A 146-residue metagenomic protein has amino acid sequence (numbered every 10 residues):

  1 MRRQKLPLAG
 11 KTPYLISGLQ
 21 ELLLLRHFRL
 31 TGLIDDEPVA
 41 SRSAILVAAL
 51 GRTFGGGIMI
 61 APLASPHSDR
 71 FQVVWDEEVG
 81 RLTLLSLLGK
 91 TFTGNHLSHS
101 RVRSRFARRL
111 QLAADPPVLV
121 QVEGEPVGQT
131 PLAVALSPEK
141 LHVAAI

Functional and structural regions predicted by a protein language model:
M1-I146: Long C-terminal subdomains/extensions of small-metabolite kinases
